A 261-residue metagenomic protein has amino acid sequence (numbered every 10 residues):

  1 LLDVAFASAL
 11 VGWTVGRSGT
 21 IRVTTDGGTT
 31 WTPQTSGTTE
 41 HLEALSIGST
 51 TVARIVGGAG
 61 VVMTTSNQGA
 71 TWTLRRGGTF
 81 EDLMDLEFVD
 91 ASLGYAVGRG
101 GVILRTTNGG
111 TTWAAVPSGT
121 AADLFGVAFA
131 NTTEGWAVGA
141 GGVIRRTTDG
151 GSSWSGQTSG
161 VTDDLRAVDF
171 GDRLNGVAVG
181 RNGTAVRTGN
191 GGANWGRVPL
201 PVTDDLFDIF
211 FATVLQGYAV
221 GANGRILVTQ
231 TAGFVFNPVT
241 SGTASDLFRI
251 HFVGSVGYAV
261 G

Functional and structural regions predicted by a protein language model:
L1-G261: Residue-level hotspots at or immediately adjacent to binding/recognition sites across diverse folds
